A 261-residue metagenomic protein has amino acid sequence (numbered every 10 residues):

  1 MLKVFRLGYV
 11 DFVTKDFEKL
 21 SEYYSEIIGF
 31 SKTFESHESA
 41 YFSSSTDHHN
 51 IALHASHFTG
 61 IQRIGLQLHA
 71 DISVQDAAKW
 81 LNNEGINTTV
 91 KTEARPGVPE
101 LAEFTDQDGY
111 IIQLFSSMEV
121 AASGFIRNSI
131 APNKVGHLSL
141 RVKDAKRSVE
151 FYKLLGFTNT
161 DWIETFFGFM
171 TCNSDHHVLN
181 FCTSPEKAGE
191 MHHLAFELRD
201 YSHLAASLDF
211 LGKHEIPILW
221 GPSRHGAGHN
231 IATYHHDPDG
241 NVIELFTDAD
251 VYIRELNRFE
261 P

Functional and structural regions predicted by a protein language model:
M1-E18, I61-L66, M118-K146, D161 (+1 more regions): N-terminal beta-strand motif that seeds the catalytic metal site of vicinal oxygen chelate
L2-H49, E93-R95, L140-H177: Core segments of cupin and vicinal oxygen chelate
L20-S25, L81, G109, S148-Y152 (+3 more regions): Conserved active-site tyrosine of GNAT-family acetyltransferases
G29-Q62, Y110-M118, W162-H192, E197-Y201 (+1 more regions): Conserved short beta-strand elements that form part of the metal-binding/catalytic scaffold of enzyme active sites
G65, D71-V74, E84: Eukaryotic helix-linker segments that join adjacent hydrophobic helices
I72-K79, L204-D209: Short amphipathic alpha-helices within nucleic acid-binding modules
A78-A131, G168-F169, E215-P261: Vicinal oxygen chelate
I130-L208, G212-H214: Surface-exposed interaction/gating patches
